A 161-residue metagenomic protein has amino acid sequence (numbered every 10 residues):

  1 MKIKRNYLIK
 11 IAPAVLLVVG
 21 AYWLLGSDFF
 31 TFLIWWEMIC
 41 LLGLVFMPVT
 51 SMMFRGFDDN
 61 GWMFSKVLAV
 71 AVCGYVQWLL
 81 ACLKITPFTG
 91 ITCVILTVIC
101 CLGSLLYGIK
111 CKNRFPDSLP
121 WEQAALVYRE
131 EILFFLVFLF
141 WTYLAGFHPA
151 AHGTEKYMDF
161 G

Functional and structural regions predicted by a protein language model:
M1-V127: Membrane-embedded, hydrophobic transmembrane alpha-helices
F29, L33, E37, E122-E130 (+1 more regions): Active-site lumenal/periplasmic loops and adjacent helix-entry segments of GT-C-fold, multi-pass membrane
